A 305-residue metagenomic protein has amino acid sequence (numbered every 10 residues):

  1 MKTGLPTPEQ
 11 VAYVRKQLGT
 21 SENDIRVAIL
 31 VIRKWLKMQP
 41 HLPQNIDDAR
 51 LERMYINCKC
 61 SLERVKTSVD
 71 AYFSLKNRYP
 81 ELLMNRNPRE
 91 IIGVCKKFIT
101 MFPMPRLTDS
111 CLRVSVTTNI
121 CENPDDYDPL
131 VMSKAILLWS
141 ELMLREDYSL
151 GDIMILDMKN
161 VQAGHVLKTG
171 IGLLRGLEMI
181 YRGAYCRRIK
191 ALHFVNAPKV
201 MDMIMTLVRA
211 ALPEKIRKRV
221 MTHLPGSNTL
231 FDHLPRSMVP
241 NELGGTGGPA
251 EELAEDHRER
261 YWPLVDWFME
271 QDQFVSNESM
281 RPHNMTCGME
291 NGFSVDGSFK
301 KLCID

Functional and structural regions predicted by a protein language model:
M1-D305: Basic, amphipathic alpha-helical/coil surface patches used to engage anionic, phosphate-bearing ligands and membranes
